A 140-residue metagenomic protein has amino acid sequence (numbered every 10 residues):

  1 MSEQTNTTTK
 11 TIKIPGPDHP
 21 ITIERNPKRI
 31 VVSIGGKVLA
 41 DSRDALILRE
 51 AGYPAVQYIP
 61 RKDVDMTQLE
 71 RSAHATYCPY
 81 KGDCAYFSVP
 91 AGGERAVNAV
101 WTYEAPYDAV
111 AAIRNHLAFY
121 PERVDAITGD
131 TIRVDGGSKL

Functional and structural regions predicted by a protein language model:
M1-L140: Terminal leader/tail segments of proteins
